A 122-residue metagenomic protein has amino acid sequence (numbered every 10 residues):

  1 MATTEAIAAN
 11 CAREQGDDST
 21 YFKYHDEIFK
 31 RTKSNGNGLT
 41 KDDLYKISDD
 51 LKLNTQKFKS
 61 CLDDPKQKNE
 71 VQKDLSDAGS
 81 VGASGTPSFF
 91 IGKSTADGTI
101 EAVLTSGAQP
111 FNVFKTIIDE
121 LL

Functional and structural regions predicted by a protein language model:
M1-D49, V81, D119-L122: Structural alpha/beta surface segment adjacent to cysteine/selenocysteine redox centers across thiol/disulfide enzymes
D42-L122: C-terminal cap of thioredoxin/glutaredoxin-like
